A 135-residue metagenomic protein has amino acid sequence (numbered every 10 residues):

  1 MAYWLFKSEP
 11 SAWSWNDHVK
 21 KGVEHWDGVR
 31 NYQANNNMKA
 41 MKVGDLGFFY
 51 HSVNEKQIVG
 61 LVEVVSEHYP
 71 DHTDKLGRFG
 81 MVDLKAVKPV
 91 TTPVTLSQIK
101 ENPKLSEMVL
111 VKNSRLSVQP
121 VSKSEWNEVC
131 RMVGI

Functional and structural regions predicted by a protein language model:
M1-S11, D71-I135: Contiguous surface segments at macromolecular interaction interfaces
M1-V43, E125, V133-I135: Compositionally biased, charged N-terminal/linker segments
D17, K42, Q57, K75-G77: Short glycine/proline-enriched turns and hinge-like loops at secondary-structure junctions
H25-D27, E55, T95, L105-S106: Intrinsically disordered, low-complexity segments enriched in polar/charged residues with Gly/Pro, especially when
G28-Y32, S66-P70, P103-K104: Short acidic (Asp/Glu) patches
Y50-K56: Short, charged beta-turn/beta-strand-edge "cap" motif at the junction between a beta-strand and an adjacent loop
Q57-E67: Short beta-strand-centered aromatic/proline hotspots
